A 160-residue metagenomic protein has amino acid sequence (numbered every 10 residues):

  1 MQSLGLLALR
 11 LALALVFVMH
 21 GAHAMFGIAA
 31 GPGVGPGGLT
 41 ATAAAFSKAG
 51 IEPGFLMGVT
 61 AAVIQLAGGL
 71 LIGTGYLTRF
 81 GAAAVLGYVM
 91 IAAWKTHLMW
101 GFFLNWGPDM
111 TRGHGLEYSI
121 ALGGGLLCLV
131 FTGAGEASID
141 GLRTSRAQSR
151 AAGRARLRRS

Functional and structural regions predicted by a protein language model:
M1-G33, S47, F55-V63, A67 (+1 more regions): Extended, low-polarity transmembrane helix blocks
V34-L39: Extracytoplasmic catalytic/substrate-binding loops of multi-pass membrane glycan-assembly enzymes
T40-E52: Short juxtamembrane and helix-loop transition motifs at transmembrane-helix boundaries in membrane proteins
